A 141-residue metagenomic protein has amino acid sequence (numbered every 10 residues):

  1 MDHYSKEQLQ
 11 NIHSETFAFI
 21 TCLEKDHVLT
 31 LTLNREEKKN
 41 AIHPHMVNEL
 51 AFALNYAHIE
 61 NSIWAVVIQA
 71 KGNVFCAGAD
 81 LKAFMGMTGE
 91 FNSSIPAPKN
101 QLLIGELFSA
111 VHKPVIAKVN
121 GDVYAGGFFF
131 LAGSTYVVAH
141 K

Functional and structural regions predicted by a protein language model:
M1-N73: Conserved CoA-thioester-binding segment of acyl-CoA-metabolizing enzymes
E7, A70-L107, V123: Glycine- (often His-adjacent) and acidic-residue-rich active-site loop that binds/positions the CoA thioester
L31, I68, D80, F130-A132: Hydrophobic/aromatic residues within transmembrane alpha-helices of multi-pass small-molecule transporters
N34, A79, N120: Histidine-centered beta-alpha loop that forms part of the nucleotide-sugar donor binding/catalytic region in diverse
K39-N40, K82-M85, V138: Nucleotide phosphate-binding site architecture
M46-L50, N100, F130: Hydrophobic alpha-helical membrane-association signature
Y56-I59, G86, A110: Secondary-structure boundary motif
I104-K141: Glycine-rich beta-to-alpha active-site loop
